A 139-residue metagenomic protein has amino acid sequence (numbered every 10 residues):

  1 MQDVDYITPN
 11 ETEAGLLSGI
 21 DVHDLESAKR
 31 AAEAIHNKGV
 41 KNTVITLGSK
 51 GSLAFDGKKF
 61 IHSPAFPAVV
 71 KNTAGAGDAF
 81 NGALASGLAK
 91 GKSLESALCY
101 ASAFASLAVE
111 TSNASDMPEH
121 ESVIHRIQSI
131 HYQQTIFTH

Functional and structural regions predicted by a protein language model:
M1-R30: Conserved beta-alpha-beta core of the PfkB/ribokinase-like small-molecule kinase fold
L25-H139: Conserved phosphate-binding/catalytic region of the ribokinase-like
